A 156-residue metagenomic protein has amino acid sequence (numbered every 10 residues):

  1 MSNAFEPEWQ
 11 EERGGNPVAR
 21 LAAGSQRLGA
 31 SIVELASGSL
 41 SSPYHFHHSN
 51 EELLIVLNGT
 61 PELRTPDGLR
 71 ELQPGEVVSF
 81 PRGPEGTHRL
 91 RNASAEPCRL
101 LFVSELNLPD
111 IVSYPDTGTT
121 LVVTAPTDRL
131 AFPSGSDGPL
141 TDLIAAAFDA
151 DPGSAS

Functional and structural regions predicted by a protein language model:
M1-R27, V112-S156: A short, N-terminal "cap"/entry segment at the start of jelly-roll beta-barrel domains of the cupin/DSBH fold
S31-H47, E85: Conserved short histidine dyad/triad with adjacent acidic residue
I32, T65-D67, N92, F102: Residue-level recognition of conserved beta-strand positions in structured domain cores
H48-E51, I55-P61, P66-D67: Glycine- and acidic-residue-biased ligand/ion/polar-headgroup-sensing regions
P66-G83: Short acidic-glycine-tyrosine-enriched beta hairpin
R82-D110: Ligand-binding loop in jelly-roll beta-barrel domains
